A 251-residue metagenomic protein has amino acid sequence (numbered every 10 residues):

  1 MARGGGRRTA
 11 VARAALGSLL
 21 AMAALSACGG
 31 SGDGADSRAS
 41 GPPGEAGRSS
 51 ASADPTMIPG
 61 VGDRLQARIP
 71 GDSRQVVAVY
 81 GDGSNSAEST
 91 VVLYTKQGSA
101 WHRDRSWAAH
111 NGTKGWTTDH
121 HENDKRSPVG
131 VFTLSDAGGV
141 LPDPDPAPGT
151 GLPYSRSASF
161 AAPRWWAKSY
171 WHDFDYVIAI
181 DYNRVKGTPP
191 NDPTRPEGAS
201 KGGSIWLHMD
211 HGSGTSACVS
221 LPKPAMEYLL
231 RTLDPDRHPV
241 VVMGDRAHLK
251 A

Functional and structural regions predicted by a protein language model:
M1-D33: Secretory targeting and sorting signals
G29-H208, R231, R246-A251: Cell wall/extracellular polymer interaction/catalysis modules
W107, P239-V240: Extracytoplasmic/periplasmic beta-strand context in beta-sandwich domains, especially the cupredoxin/COX2 CuA-binding
Y176-I180, G203-L233, V240-V242: Active-site scaffold segments
